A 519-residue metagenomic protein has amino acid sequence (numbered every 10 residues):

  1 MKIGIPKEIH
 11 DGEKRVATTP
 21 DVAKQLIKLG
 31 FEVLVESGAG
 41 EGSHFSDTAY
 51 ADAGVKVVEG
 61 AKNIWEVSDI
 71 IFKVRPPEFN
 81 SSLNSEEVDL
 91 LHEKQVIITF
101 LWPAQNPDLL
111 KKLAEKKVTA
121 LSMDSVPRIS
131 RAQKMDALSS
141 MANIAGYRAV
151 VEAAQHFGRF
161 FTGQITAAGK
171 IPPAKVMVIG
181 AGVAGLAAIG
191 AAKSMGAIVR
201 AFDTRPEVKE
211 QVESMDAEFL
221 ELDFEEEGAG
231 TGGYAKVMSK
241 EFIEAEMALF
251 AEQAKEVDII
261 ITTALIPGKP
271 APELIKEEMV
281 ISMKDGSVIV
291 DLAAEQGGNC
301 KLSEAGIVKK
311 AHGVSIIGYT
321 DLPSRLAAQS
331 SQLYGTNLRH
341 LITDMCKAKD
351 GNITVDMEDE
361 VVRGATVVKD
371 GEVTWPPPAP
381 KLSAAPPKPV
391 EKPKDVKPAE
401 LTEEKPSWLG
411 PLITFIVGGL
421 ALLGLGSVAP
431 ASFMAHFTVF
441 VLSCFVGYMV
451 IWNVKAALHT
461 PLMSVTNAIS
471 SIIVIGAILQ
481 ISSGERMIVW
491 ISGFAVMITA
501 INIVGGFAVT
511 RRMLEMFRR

Functional and structural regions predicted by a protein language model:
M1, P6-F45, T162-Q253, S407 (+1 more regions): Glycine-rich phosphate/diphosphate-binding loop of Rossmann-like nucleotide-binding domains
K2, E8, P77-K175: Glycine/serine-rich phosphate-binding loop and adjoining beta1-alpha1 elements at the start of nucleotide-handling
I5-K112, K116: An N-terminal-biased, well-structured beta-alpha scaffold segment characteristic of Rossmann-like dinucleotide-binding
G54-D69, P76-P77, G230-I260, A264-E277 (+1 more regions): A structured beta-alpha segment of the ubiquitous adenosine-cofactor-binding alpha/beta core
P103-S130, K269-L322: Rossmann-fold NAD(P)-binding glycine/threonine-rich loop
D124-T166, P173, A294, C300-P387 (+1 more regions): Adenosine-phosphate binding glycine-rich loop
A431-S443, S464-V465, V489, V496: Structural signature of hydrophobic alpha-helical transmembrane segments
A468-I478: Small-residue-rich segments of transmembrane alpha-helices in multi-pass membrane proteins, especially helix faces
